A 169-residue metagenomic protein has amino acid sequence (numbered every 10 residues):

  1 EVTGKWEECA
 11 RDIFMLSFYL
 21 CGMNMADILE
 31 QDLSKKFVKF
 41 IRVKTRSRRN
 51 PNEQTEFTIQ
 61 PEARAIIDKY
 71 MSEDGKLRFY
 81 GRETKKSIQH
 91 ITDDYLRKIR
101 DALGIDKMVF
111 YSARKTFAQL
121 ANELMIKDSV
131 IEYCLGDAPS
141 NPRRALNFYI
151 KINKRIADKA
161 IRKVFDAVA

Functional and structural regions predicted by a protein language model:
E1-M25, L29, R114: Basic, Lys/Arg- and aromatic-enriched nucleic-acid-binding interface segment
V2-G4, V43-E56, F79-I88, G104-V109 (+1 more regions): Short, contiguous acidic/charged loop-to-helix segments that flank catalytic cores in large enzymes
V2-W6, E73-D74, D93-Y133, D137: Short, basic (Lys/Arg/His-rich) helix/loop patches that form interaction surfaces in the mid-to-C-terminal regions
F18, A26, F57, P61 (+8 more regions): Feature representing long, continuous alpha-helical segments
L29-K69: Conserved tyrosine-mediated DNA breakage-rejoining catalytic core shared by Y-recombinases
D32-K39, D106-K107, I126-I150: Short, polar N-cap/turn motifs at the start of nucleic acid-interacting alpha helices
R42-S47, L135-A167: Catalytic-site neighborhood detector that most strongly recognizes the C-terminal catalytic loop/helix of tyrosine
Q60-I105: Active-site/catalytic core of tyrosine-dependent DNA strand-transfer enzymes
